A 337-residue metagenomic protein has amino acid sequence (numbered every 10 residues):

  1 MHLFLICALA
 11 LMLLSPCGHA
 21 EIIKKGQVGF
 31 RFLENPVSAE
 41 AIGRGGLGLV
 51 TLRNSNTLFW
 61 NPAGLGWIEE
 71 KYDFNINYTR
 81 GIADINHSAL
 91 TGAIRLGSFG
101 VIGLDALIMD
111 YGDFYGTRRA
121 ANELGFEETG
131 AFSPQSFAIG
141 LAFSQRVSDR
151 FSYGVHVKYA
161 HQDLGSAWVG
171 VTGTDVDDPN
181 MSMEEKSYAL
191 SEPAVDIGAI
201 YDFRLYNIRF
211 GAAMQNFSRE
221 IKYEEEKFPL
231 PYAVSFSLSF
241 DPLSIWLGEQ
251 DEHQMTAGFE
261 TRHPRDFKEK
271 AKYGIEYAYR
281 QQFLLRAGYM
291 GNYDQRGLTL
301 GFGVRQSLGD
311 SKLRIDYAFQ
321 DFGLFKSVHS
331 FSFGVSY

Functional and structural regions predicted by a protein language model:
M1-A8: Sec-dependent signal peptide recognition, specifically the positively charged N-region followed immediately by
G18: Active-site glycine/GP-rich loop and adjacent strand/helix microenvironment that borders small-molecule binding pockets
E21-Y337: Subset of outer-membrane beta-barrel
